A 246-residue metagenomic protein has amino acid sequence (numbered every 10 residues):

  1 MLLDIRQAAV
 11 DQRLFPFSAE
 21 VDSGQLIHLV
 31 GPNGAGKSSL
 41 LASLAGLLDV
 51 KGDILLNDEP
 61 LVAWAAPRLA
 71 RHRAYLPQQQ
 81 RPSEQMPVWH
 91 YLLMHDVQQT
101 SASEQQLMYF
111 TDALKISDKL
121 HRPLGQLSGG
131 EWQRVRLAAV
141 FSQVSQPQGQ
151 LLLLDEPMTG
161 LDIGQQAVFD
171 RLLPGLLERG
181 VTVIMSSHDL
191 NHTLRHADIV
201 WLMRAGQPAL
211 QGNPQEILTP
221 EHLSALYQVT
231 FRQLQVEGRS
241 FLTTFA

Functional and structural regions predicted by a protein language model:
V30-P32: The feature captures the beta-strand-to-loop junction immediately N-terminal to the Walker
A45: Helix-to-loop junction immediately C-terminal to a conserved catalytic motif
D53-R68: ABC ATPase NBD Q-loop/coupling interface
E104-K119, F141: Conserved ABC ATPase "signature" region
Q150-E156: Catalytic Walker B motif of ABC-type/P-loop ATPase nucleotide-binding domains
S187-H188: H-loop/switch region of ABC-family ATPase nucleotide-binding domains
V200-N213: H-loop (His-switch) and adjacent beta-strand-loop-beta switch element of ABC-type ATPase nucleotide-binding domains
L226-A246: ABC ATPase nucleotide-binding domains
